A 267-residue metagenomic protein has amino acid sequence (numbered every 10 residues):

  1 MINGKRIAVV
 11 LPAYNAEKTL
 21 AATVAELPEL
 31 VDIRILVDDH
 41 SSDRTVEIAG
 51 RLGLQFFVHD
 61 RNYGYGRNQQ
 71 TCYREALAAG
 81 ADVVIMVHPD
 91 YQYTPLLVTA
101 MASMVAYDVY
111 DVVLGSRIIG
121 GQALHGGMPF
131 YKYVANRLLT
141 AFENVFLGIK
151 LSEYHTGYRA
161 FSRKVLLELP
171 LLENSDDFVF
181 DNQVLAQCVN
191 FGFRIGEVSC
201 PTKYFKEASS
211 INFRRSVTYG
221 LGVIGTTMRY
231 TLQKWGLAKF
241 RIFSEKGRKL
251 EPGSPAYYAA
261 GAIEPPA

Functional and structural regions predicted by a protein language model:
M1-N3, G148, L172-A267: Hydrophobic helical membrane-anchoring modules
A8-P12, I35, V58: Short hydrophobic beta-strand elements that form part of the catalytic alpha/beta core underpinning NDP-sugar/donor
P12-E29: Short, well-formed alpha-helical segments that are part of the catalytic scaffolds of diverse glycosyltransferases
A16-T19, S41, T94: Donor nucleotide-sugar binding loop of glycosyltransferases
D38-V46: A conserved acidic beta->alpha catalytic loop
H40, G64, Q92: A short, conserved beta-strand element in the Rossmann-like catalytic core that flanks the donor/metal-binding loop
F57-A78, P95-F178, F205-R214, L221-I224: Acceptor/aglycone-binding surface of glycosyltransferases and processive sugar-polymer synthases
A81-Q92: Short beta-strand-to-loop acidic/aromatic patch adjacent to the donor-nucleotide binding site
